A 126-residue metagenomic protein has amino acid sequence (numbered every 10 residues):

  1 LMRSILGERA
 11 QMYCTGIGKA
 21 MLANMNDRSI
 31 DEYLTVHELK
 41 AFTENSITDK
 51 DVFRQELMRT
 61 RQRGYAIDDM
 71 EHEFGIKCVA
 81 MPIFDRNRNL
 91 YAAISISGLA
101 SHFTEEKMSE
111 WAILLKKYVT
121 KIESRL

Functional and structural regions predicted by a protein language model:
L1-T35: Amphipathic alpha-helical effector-binding/dimerization core of metabolite-sensing transcriptional regulators
K19-A23, M58, T120: Generic alpha-helical structural context detector
S29-E32, V36-E38, Q55, K116-L126: Cysteine/selenocysteine-centered motifs that mediate thiol-based redox chemistry or coordinate metal-sulfur cofactors
F42: Conserved acidic, metal-coordinating active-site core of Asp-based, Mg2+-dependent phosphoryl-transfer enzymes
N45: Flexible, gly/ser-rich surface segments that form the specificity/activation loops bordering the active-site cleft
D49-Y118: Extended hydrophobic
